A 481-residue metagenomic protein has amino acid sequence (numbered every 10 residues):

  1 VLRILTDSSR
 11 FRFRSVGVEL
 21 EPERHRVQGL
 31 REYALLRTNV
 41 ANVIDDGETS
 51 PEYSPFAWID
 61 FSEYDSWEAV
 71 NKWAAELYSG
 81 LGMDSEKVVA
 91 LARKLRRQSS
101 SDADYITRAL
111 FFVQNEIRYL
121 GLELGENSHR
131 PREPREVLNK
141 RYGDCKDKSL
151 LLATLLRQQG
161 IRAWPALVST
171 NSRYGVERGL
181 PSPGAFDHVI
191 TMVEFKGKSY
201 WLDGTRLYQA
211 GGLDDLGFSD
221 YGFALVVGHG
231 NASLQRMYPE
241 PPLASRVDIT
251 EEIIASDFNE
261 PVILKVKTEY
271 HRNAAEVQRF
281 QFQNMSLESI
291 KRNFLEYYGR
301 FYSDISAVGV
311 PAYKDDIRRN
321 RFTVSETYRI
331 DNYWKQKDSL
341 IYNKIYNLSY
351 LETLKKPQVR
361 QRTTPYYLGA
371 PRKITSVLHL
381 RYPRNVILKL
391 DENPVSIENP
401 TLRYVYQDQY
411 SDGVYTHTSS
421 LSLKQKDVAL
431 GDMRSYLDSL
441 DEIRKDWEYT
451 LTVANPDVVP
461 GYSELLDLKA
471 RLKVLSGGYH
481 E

Functional and structural regions predicted by a protein language model:
V1-E481: A sensor for short, sequence-defined functional sites
